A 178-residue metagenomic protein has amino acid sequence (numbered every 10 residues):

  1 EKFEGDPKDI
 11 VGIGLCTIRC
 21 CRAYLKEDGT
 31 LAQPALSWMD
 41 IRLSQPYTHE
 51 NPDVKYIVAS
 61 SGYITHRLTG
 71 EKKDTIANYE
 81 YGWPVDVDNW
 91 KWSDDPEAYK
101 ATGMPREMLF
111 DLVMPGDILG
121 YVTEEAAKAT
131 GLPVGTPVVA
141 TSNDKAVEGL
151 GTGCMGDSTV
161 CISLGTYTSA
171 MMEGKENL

Functional and structural regions predicted by a protein language model:
E1-K8, S37-W38, Q45-T48: N-terminal phosphate-binding loop and adjacent alpha-helix
F3-K8, L132, M155-G156: Glycine-rich phosphate-binding loop signature in dinucleotide/nucleotide-binding domains
K8-I10, L109: Local beta-strand N-terminus motif with an aromatic residue
V11, A23, V160-I162: Short aromatic-hydrophobic micro-motifs that form the base-stacking/packing surface for donor nucleotide recognition
V11, R19-C20, G62, L150 (+1 more regions): Change "...and in nucleic-acid phosphodiester-cleaving endonucleases..." to "...and in nucleic-acid processing enzymes
L15, C20-C21, L25-D28, M39-I41 (+1 more regions): Gly/Ser/Thr-rich active-site cleft segment
K128, T136, T141-L178: Catalytic phosphate/nucleotide-handling subdomain of diverse soluble enzymes
